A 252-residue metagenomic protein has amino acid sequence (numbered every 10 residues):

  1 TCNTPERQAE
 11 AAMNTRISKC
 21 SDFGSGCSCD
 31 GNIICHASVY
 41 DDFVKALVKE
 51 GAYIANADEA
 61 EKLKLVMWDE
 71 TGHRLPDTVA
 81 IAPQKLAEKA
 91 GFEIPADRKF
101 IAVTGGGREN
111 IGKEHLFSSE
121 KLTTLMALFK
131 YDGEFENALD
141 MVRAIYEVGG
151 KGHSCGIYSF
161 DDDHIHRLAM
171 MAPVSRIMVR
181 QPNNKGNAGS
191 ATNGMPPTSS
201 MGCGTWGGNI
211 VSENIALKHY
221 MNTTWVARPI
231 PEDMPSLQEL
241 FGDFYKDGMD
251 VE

Functional and structural regions predicted by a protein language model:
T1-G112, S236: ALDH superfamily catalytic-core signature
F92-E252: Conserved C-terminal structural/oligomerization subdomain of aldehyde/semialdehyde dehydrogenase
